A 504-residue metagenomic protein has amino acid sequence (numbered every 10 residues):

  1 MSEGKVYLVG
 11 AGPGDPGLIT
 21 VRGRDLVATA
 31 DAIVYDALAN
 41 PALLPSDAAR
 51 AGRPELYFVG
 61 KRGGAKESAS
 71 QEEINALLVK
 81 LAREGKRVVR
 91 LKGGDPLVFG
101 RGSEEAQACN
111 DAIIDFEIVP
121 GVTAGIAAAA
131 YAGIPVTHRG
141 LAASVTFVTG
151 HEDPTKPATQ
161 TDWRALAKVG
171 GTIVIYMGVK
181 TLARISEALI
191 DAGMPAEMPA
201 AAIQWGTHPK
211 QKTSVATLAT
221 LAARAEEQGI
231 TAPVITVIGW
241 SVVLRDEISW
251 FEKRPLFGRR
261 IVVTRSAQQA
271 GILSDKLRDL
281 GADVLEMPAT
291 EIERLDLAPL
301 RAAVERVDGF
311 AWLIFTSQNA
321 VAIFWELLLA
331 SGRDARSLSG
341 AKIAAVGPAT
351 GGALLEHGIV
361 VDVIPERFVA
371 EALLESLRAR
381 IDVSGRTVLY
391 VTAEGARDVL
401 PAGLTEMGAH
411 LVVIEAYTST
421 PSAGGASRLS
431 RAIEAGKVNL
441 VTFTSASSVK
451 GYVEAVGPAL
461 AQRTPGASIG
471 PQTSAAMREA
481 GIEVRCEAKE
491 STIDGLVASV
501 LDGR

Functional and structural regions predicted by a protein language model:
M1-P16, V21-V122, I126-A127, A222 (+4 more regions): Class I S-adenosyl-L-methionine
E3-L8, E73, R83-V88, A142-S144 (+2 more regions): A contiguous loop/helix-start segment that scaffolds small-molecule binding in enzyme catalytic cores
G4, G93-V169, S214, V363-V369 (+1 more regions): Class I SAM-dependent methyltransferase SAM-binding "motif I" and its flanking Rossmann-like core
P13-G14, S70-I74, H208-R504: Signature of uroporphyrinogen-III synthase
L26-L38, P199-Q204, I343-G347, P465-G470: Short internal beta-strands
D31-I33, L56, P135, I173 (+4 more regions): Short, well-ordered beta-strand core segments
N40-A42, G63-A65, T123-A127, A143-F147 (+9 more regions): Short gly/pro/ser/thr-enriched loop/turn and capping motifs at secondary-structure boundaries
N75-A130, P135, G171-E187, M198 (+2 more regions): A glycine-rich beta-strand to alpha-helix segment that forms a phosphate/ribose-binding loop at ligand/cofactor sites
